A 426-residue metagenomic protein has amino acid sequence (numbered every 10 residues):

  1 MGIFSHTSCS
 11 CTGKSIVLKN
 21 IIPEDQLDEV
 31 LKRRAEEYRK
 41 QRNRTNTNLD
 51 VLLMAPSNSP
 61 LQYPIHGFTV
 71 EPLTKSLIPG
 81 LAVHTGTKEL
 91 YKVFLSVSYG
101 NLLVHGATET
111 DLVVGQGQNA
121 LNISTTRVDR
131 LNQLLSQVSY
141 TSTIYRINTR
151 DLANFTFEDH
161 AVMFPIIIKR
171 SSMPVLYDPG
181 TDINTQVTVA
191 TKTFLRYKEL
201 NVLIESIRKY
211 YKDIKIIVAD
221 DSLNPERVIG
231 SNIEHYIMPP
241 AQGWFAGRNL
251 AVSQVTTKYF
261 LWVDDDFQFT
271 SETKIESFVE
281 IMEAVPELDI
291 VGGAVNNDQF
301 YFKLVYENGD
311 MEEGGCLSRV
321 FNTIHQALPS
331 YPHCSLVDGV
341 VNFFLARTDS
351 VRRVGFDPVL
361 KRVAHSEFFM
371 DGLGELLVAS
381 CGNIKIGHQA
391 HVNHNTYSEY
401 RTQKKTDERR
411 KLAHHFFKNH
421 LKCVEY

Functional and structural regions predicted by a protein language model:
G117, F157-E205: N-proximal low-complexity "stem/linker" segments adjacent to membrane-targeting elements
E205-I214: Short, acidic, metal-binding catalytic loop of nucleotide-sugar glycosyltransferases
M238-V255: Glycine-rich, basic loop-to-helix element that forms the pyrophosphate-binding segment of sugar-nucleotide handling
F245, E313-A346, K411: A recurrent flexible, glycine/aromatic-enriched loop bordering the glycosyltransferase active site that acts as
T256-T257, G339-V354: Conserved nucleotide-sugar donor-binding and metal-coordinating catalytic region shared by glycosyltransferases
F260: Short aromatic/hydrophobic "clamp" motif used to bind/position activated sugar donors
T273-E312: Conserved donor NDP-sugar-binding/catalytic core segment of glycosyltransferases
D338-V340, V354, P358-Y426: C-terminal catalytic/acceptor-binding lobe
